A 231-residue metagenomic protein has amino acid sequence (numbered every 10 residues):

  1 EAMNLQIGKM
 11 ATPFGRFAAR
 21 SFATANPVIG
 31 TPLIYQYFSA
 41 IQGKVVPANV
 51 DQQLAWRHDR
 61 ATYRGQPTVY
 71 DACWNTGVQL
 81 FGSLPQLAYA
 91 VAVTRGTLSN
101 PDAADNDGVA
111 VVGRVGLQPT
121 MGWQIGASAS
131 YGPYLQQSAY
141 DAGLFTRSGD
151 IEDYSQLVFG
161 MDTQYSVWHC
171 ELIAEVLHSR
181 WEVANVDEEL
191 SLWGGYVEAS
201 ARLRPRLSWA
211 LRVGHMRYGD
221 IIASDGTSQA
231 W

Functional and structural regions predicted by a protein language model:
E1-L98, D107-V112, G116-Q124, A129 (+2 more regions): Outer membrane beta-barrel
A18, W123-W231: Outer-membrane beta-barrel pore domains
T68, A72, T76-Q79, A103-D107 (+3 more regions): Short, contiguous, pocket-lining structural segments that sit at or immediately flank catalytic/ligand-binding sites
S99-N106, A184-E189: Solvent-exposed loop/turn segments connecting transmembrane beta-strands in outer-membrane beta-barrel proteins
